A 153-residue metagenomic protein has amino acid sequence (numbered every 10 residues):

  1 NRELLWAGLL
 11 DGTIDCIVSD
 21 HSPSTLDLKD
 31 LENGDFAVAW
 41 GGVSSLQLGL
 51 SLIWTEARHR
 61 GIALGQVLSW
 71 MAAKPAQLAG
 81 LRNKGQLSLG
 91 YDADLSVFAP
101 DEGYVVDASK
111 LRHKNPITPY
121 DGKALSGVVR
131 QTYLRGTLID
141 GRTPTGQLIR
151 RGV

Functional and structural regions predicted by a protein language model:
N1-I17: Histidine/acidic residue-rich metal-binding segments in metalloenzymes
N1-L5, N83-K84, T118: A generic local structural motif
L10, L78, N83, L125 (+1 more regions): Short glycine/serine/threonine-biased micro-segments
C16-I17, S22-E102: His/Asp/Glu-enriched, well-ordered alpha-helical/loop segment that forms or immediately abuts the divalent-metal
L31, D35, D92-G152: C-terminal cap of metal-dependent C-N hydrolases
